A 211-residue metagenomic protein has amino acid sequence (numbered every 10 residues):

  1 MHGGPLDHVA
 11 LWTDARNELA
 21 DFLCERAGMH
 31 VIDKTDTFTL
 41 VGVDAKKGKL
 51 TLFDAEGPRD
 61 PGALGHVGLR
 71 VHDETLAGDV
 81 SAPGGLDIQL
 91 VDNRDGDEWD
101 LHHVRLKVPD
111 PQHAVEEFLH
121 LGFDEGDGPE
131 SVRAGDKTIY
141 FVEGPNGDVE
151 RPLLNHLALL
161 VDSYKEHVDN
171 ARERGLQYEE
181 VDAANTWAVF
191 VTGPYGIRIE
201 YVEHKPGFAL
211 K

Functional and structural regions predicted by a protein language model:
M1-H2, A10-T51, L106-I139, E166: Core segments of cupin and vicinal oxygen chelate
H2, H72-L106, G126-N146, V168-K211: Vicinal oxygen chelate
P5-D14, V41-K46, A55-S81, D100-P109 (+3 more regions): Vicinal oxygen chelate
L19, L23, V31, L50-D54 (+4 more regions): Structured N-terminal alpha/beta-domain signature that marks small ligand/cofactor-binding or signaling modules
